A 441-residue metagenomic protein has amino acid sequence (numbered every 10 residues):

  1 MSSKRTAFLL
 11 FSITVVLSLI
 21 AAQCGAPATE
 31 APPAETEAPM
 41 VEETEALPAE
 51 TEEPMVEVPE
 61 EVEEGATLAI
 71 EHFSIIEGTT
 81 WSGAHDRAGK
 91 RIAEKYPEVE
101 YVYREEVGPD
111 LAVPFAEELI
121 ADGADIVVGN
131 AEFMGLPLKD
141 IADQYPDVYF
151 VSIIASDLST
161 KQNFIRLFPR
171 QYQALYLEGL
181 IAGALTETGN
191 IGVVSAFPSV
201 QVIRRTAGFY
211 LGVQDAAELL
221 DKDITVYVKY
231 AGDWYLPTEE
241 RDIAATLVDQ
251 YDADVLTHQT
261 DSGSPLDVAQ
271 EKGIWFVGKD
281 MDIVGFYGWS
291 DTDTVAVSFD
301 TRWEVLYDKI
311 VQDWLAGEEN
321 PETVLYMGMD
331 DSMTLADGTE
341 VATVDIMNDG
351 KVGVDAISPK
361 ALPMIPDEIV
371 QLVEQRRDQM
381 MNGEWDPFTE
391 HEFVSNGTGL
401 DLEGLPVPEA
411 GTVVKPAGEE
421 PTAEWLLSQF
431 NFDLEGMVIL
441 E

Functional and structural regions predicted by a protein language model:
M1-F11: Bacterial N-terminal signal peptides that target proteins for export
S3-K4, A31, Q375: Short, intrinsically disordered low-complexity segments
A7-F8, A26, T36: Sequence-pattern detector for short linear motifs and compositional/periodic biases rather than a specific fold
I13-T14, E71: Alpha-helical interaction segments
A22-P33: Bacterial lipoprotein signal-peptidase II cleavage site
E35-E441: A residue-level marker of the well-folded mature domains of exported/periplasmic proteins
